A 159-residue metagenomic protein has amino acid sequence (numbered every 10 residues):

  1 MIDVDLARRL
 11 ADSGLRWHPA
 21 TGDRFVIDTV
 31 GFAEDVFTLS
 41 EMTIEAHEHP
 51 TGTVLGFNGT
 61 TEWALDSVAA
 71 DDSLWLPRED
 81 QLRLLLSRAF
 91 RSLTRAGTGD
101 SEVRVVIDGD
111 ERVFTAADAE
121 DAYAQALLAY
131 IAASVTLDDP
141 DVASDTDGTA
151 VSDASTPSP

Functional and structural regions predicted by a protein language model:
M1-F25, T29: Extreme N-terminal leader/activation tails
R8, R83, E120-Y123: Generic structural signal for individual residues within well-ordered alpha-helical segments across diverse proteins
A11, P157-P159: Flexible low-complexity loop/turn motifs enriched in small/helix-breaking residues
S13, R88-S92, A133, L137: Surface-exposed polar/charged interaction patches
R16, V30, L39-V113, D147-G148: N-terminal segment of the canonical double-stranded RNA-binding domain
G99-V142, P159: Glycine-rich and polybasic anion-binding loops at the starts of cofactor/ligand-binding domains
P140-S155: Intrinsically disordered, low-complexity terminal tails and inter-domain linkers enriched for S/T/G/P/D/E
